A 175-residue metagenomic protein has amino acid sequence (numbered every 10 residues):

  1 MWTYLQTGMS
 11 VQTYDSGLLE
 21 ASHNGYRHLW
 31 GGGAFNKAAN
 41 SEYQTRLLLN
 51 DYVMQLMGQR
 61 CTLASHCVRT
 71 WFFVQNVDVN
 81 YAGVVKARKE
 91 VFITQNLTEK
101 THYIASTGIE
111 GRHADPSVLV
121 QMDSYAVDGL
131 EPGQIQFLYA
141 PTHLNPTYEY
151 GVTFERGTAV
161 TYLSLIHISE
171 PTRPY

Functional and structural regions predicted by a protein language model:
M1-L5, N80-V127: Short, conserved loop-to-beta-strand elements that form functional interface hotspots
W2-R46, C61, E90-I93: Hydrophobic, proline/glycine-rich low-complexity stretches
L5-S10, P116-S164: Surface-exposed beta-loop interaction hotspot
L19-G25, T158-L165: Short glycine/proline-enriched loop/turn "hinge" motifs that connect secondary-structure elements and lie
Y43-R60, F154, R173: Short, well-ordered amphipathic alpha-helical segments that serve as non-catalytic structural scaffolds within diverse
T62-H66: Flexible, glycine/charged-enriched surface loops at secondary-structure junctions
R69-N76: Short glycine-rich or small-residue beta-strand-to-loop segments that form or flank ligand, phosphate, metal/Fe-S
I166-Y175: Single conserved hydrophobic/aromatic residue that forms the stacking wall/gate of nucleotide- or nucleobase-binding
